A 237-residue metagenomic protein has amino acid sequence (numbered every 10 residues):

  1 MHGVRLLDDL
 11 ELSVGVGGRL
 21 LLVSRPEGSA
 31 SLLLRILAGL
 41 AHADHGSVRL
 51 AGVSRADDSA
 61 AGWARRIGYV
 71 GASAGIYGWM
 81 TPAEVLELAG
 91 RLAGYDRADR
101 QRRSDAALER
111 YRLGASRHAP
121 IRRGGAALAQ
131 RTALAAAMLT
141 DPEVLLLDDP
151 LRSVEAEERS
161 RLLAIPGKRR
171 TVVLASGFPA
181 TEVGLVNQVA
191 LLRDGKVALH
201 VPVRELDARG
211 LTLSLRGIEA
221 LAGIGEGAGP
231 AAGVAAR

Functional and structural regions predicted by a protein language model:
A38: Helix-to-loop junction immediately C-terminal to a conserved catalytic motif
G46-A56, G62-W63: Conserved ABC transporter NBD signature motif
S73, M80-L92: Q-loop/switch helix immediately C-terminal to the Walker
E87, R91, D99-S116: Conserved ABC ATPase "signature" region
L134: Hydrophobic anchor residue at the start of the ABC signature
L145-D149, V154: Catalytic Walker B motif of ABC-type/P-loop ATPase nucleotide-binding domains
